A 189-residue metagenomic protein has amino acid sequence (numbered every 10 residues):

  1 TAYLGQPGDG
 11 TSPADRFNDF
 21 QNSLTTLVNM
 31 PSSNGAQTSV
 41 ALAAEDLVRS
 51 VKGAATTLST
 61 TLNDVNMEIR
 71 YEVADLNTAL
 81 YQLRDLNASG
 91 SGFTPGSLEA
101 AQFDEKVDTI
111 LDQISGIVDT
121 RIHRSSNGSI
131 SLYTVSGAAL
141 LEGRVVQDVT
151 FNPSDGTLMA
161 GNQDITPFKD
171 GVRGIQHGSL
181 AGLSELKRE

Functional and structural regions predicted by a protein language model:
T1-E189: Structural signature of extracellular appendage/secretion-system components
